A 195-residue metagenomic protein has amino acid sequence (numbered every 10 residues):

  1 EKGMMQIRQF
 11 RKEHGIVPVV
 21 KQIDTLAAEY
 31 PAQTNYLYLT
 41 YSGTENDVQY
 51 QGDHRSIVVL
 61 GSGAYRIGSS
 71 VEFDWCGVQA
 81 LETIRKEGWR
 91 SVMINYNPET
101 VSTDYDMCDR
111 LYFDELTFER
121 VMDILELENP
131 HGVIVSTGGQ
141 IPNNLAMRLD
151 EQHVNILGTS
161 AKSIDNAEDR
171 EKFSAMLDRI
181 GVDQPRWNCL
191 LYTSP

Functional and structural regions predicted by a protein language model:
E1, Y30, T34-A80, R85-R90: C-terminal accessory/binding modules appended to enzymatic or scaffolding proteins
E1-G15, E115-Q140: Phosphate/diphosphate-binding loops
E1-Y30, M107-C108, Y112: Terminal amphipathic helices with adjacent charged low-complexity linkers/tails
R66-F73, L81-R90, I94-C108, P130-E168 (+1 more regions): A short, GP-enriched loop/loop-strand-helix hinge that lies immediately N-terminal to, or at the N-terminal rim
Q79, R120-D123, K172: Well-ordered alpha-helical segments embedded in enzymatic catalytic cores
L111-T117, N188-L190: Short acidic-hydrophobic, aromatic-tinged amphipathic segments that line or gate anion-handling sites
Y192-P195: Conserved small/polar residues in nucleotide/adenosyl-binding loops
